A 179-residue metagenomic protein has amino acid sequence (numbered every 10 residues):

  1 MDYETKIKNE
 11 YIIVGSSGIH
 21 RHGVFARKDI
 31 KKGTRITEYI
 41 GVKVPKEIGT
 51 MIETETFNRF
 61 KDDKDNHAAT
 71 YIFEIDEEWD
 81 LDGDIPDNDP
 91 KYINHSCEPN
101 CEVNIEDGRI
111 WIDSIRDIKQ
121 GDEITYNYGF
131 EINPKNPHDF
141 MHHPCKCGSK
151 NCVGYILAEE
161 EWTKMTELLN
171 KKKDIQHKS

Functional and structural regions predicted by a protein language model:
D2-N104: Catalytic cores of histone-lysine modification enzymes
S96-S179: C-terminal SET catalytic tail plus cysteine-rich post-SET Zn-binding segment of SAM-dependent SET-domain
